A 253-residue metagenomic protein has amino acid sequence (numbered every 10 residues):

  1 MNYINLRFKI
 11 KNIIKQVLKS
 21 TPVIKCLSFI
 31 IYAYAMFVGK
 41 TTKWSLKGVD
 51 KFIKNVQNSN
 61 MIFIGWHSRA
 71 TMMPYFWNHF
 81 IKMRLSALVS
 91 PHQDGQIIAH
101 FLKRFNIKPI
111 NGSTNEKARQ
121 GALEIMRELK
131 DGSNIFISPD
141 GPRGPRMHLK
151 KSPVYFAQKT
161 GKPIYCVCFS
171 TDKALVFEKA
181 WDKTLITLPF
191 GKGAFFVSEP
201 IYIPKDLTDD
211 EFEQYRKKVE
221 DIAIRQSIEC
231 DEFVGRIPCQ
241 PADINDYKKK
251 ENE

Functional and structural regions predicted by a protein language model:
N2-A33, G39, R104, K108 (+1 more regions): Non-catalytic C-terminal accessory region of glycerolipid acyltransferases and related lyso-lipid remodeling enzymes
A35-S59, R69-M72: A short, well-structured juxtamembrane/interface segment
V38-K43, I64, G112-E116, P142-R143: Short, flexible loop segments at the rims of nucleotide/cofactor-binding pockets, characterized by
K40-G48, F80, F233, I237: Transmembrane helix-loop junctions in multipass membrane proteins, especially transporters and channels
K47-K51, P74, A122-E124, W181-D182: A generic local structural motif
K47-V49, S90, G112, S198: Conserved beta-strand termini and adjacent loop/short-helix elements that scaffold enzyme active sites in alpha/beta
F52-I53, A99, P153-A157: Short amphipathic alpha-helical segments and helix-helix/interface helices
S59-E116, T160, V176: Catalytic core of membrane glycerolipid acyltransferases/transacylases, capturing the structured, soluble-facing
